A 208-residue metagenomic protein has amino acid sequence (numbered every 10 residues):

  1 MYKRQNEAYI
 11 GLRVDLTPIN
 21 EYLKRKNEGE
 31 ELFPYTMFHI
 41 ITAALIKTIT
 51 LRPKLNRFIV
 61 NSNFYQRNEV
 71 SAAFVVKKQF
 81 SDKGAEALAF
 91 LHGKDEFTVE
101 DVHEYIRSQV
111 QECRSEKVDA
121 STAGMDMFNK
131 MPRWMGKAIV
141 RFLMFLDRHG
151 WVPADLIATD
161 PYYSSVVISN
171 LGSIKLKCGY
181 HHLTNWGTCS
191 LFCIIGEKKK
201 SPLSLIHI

Functional and structural regions predicted by a protein language model:
K3-I206: C-terminal catalytic/motor cores of large multi-domain enzyme assemblies
